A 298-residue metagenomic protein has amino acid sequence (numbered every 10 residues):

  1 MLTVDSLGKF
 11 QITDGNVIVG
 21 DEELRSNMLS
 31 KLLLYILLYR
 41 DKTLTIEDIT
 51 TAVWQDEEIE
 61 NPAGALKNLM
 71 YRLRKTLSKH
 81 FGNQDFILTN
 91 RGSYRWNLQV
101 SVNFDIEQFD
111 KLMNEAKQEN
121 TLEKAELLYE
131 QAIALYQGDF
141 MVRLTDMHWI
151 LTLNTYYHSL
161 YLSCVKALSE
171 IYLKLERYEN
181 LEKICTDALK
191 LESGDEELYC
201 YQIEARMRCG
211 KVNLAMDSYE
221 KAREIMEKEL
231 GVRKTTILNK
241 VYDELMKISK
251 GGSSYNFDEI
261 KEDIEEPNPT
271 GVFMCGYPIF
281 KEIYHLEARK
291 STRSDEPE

Functional and structural regions predicted by a protein language model:
M1-D5, G20, M70-V100, E227-T236: DNA-binding patch around the recognition helix
M1-S30, N90-S93, E259-K261: Short boundary/linker motifs that mark transitions into or out of structured domains
K9, R25-L34, I59-H80: DNA-recognition element of transcription regulators
D21-V53, L73, C200: Short amphipathic alpha-helical recognition elements used for nucleic-acid or partner binding across transcription
L32-I36, A52-V53, L66-T76, L112 (+5 more regions): Structural preference for long, well-ordered alpha-helical segments in enzyme cores
I59, R95-F257: Intrinsically disordered, charged and Pro/Gly-enriched terminal/linker segments that flank large helical-solenoid
F257-Y277: Amphipathic HAMP/coiled-coil signal-transducing linker helices that couple sensory inputs to cytosolic output domains
I283-E298: Active-site-proximal structural segments of metal-dependent nucleotidyl cyclase/transferase enzymes
